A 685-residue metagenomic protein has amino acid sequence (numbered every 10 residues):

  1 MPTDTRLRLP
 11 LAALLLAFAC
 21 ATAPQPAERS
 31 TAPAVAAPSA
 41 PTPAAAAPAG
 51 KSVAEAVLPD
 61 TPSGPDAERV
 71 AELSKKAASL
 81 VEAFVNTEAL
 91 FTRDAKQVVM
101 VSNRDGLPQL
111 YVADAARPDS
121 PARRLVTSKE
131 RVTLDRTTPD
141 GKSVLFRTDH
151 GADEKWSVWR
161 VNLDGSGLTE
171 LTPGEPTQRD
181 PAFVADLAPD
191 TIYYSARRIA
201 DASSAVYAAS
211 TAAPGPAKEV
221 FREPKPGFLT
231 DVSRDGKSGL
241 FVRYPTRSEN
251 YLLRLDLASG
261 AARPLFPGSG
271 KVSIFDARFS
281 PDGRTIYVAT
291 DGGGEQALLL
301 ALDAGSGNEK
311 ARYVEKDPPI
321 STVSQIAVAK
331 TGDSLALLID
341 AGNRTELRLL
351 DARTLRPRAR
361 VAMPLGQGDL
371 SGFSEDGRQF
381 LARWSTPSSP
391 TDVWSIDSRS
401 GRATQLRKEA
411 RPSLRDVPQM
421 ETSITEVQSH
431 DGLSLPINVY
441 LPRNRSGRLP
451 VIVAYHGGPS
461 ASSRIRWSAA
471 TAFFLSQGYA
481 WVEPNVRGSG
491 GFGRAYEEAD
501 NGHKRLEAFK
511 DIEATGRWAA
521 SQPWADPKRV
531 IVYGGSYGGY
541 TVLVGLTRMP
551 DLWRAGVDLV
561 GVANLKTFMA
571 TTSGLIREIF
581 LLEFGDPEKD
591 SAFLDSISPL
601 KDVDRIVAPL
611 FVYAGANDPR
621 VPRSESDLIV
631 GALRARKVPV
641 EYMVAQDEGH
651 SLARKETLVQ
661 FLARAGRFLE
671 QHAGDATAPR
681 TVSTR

Functional and structural regions predicted by a protein language model:
P2-P10: Bacterial N-terminal signal peptides that target proteins for export
P10-A19: Bacterial N-terminal signal peptides
A21-P24: Bacterial signal peptide processing site
A32-V85, V682-S683: N-terminal pre-domain segments of enzymes
G50-S74, Q97, V101-R124, D149-E170 (+8 more regions): Beta-propeller blade-edge and WD-like acidic-aromatic loop motif
E82-V101, K129-T148, V158, E175-R198 (+11 more regions): Conserved beta-propeller blade repeats
R402, R407-I531, G535-S536, T541 (+1 more regions): Cap/lid segment of the alpha/beta-hydrolase catalytic domain
P484-R685: Active-site-proximal cap/loop segments of hydrolase catalytic domains
